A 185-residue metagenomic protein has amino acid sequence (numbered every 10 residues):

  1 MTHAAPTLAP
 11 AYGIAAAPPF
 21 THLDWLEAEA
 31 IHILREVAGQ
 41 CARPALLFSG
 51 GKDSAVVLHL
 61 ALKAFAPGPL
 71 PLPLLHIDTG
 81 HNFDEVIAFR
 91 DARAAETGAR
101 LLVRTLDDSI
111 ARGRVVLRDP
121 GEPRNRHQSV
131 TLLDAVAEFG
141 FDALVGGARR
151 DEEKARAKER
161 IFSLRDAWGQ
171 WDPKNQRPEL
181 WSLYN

Functional and structural regions predicted by a protein language model:
T2-N185: Nucleotide-activated chemistry modules centered on ATP-dependent adenylation/adenylyltransferase
